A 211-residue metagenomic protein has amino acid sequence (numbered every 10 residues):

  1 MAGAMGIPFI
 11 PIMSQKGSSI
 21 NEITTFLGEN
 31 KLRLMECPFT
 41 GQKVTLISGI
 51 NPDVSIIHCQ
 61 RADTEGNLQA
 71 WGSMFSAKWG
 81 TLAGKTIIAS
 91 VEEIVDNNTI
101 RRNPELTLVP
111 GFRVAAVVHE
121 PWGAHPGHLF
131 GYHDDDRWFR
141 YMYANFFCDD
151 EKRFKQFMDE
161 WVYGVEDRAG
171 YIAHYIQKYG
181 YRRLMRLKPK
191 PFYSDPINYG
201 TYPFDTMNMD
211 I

Functional and structural regions predicted by a protein language model:
M1-I211: Conserved alpha/beta enzyme-core scaffold
